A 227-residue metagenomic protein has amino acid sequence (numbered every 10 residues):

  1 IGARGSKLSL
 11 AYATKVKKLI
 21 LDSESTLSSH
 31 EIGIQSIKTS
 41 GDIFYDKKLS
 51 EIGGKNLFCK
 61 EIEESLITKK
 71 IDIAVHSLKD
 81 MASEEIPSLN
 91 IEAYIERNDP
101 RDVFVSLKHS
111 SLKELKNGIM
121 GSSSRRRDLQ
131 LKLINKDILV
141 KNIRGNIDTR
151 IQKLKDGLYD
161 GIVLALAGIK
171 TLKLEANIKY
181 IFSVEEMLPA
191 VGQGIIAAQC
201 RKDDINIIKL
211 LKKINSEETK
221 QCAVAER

Functional and structural regions predicted by a protein language model:
I1-K38, I43-Y45, E51, D128 (+1 more regions): Small-molecule-sensing regulatory modules
D46-I73: Short, structured active-site "lid" loops
K55-N56, Y94-I95, E186-P189: Short Gly/Pro-enriched turn/cap motifs at secondary-structure boundaries
I67, D72-S77, D160-A165: Paired acidic/hydrophobic, glycine-rich loop segments that form the ligand-binding mouth/hinge of periplasmic-binding
K69-K70, H76-K79, A197-D204: Ordered, amphipathic secondary-structure segments that act as subunit-interaction surfaces in large macromolecular
L78-K79, P87-I138: A conserved helix-loop-strand patch within extracytoplasmic ligand-binding domains of the periplasmic binding
L78-M81, A167-I169: Short glycine-rich anion-binding loops that position phosphate/pyrophosphate groups of nucleotides and phosphorylated
